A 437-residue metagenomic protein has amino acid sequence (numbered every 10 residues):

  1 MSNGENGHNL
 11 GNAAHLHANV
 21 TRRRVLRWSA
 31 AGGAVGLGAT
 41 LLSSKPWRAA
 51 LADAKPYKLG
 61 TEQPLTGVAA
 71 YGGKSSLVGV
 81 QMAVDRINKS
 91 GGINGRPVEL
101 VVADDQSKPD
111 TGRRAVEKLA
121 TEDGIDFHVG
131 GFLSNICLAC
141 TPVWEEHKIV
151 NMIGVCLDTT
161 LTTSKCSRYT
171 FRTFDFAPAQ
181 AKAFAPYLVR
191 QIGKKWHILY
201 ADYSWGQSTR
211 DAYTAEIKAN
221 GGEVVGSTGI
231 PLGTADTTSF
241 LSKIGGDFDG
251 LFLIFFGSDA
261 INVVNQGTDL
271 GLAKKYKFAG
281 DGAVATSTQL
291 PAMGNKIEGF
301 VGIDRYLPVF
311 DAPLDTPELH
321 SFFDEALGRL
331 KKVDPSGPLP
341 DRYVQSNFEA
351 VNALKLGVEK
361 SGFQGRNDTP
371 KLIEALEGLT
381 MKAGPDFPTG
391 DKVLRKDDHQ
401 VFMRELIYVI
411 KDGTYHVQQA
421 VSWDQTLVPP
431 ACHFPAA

Functional and structural regions predicted by a protein language model:
M1-R24: N-terminal secretory signal peptides
H17-A18, R24-P46: N-terminal export signals
L41-P64, V68: C-terminal segment of N-terminal export signals and the immediately downstream linker at the start of the mature
A54, Y71-V78, G91-T163, T173 (+1 more regions): Beta-alpha junction/loop-to-helix N-cap segments that form part of ligand/metal-binding clefts
R114, T159-T160, S167-L270, P313-S321: Extracellular/periplasmic Venus flytrap/periplasmic-binding protein
L119, D123-F132, M152-G154, H197-Y200 (+4 more regions): Periplasmic-binding protein-like
G267-F348, S361-G362, V421-A436: Extracellular/periplasmic periplasmic-binding protein-like sensory domains
R329-V344, F348, K355-V417, A436: Segments of small-molecule ligand-sensing domains
